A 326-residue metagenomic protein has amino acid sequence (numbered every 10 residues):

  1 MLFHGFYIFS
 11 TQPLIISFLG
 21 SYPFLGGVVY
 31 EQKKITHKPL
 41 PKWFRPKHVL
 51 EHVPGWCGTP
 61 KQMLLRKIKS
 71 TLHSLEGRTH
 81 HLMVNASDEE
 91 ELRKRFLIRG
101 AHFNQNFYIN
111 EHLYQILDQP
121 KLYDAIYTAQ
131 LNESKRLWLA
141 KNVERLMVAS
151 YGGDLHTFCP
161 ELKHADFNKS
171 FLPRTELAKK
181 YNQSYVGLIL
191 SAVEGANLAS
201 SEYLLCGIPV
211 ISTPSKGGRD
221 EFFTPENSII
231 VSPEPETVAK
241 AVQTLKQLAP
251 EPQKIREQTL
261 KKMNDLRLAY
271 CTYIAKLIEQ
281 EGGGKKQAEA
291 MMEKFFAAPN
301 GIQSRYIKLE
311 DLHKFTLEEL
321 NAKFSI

Functional and structural regions predicted by a protein language model:
M1-H81, A86-E91: Extended catalytic core of nucleotide-activated donor transferases of GT-like folds
E76-Q115: Donor nucleotide-sugar binding/catalytic pocket of nucleotide-sugar-dependent glycosyltransferases
S87, F107-A178: Conserved catalytic-core segment of nucleotide-activated headgroup transferases in glycan assembly
A178, S200-L205, R219-D220: Short alpha-helical segment that forms part of, or immediately flanks, the ligand-binding pocket in carbohydrate-active
N182-G195: Acidic donor-binding loop of glycosyltransferase active sites
P209-T213: Short hydrophobic beta-strand element within catalytic cores of glycosyltransferases and related nucleotide-activated
D220-V242: Change "using UDP/GDP/dTDP sugars" to "using nucleotide sugars
P233-E236, K246-L320: A charged, aromatic-enriched C-terminal amphipathic alpha-helix characteristic of glycosyltransferases across folds
